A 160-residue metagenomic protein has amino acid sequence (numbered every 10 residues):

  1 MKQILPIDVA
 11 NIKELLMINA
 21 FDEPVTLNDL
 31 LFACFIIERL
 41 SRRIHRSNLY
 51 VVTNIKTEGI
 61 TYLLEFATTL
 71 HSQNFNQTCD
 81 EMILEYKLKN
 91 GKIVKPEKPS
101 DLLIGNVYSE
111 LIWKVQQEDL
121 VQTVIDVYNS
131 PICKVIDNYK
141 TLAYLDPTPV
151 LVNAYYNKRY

Functional and structural regions predicted by a protein language model:
L5-L15, T68-D101, Y155: Long, compositionally biased
N19-I83: N-terminal interaction modules that seed assembly of large macromolecular complexes
N28, M82, I104, V124 (+3 more regions): A general marker of short, structured functional hotspots
S47, N74, D119-T123, D146-P147: Alpha-helix capping and helix-coil boundary motifs
K56, Y86-K87, P147: Alpha-helix initiation/capping motif
Y86-K134: Amphipathic protein-protein interaction modules
N129-Y160: Glycine-rich, aromatic-bearing surface loops/beta-hairpins
